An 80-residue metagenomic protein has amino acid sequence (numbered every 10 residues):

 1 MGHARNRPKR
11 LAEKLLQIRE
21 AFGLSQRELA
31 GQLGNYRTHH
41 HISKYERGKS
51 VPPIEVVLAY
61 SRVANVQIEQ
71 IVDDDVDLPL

Functional and structural regions predicted by a protein language model:
G2-R5, E20, R62, Q70-L80: Short, charged recognition helix plus adjacent turn of helix-turn-helix-like nucleic-acid-binding domains
K9, R19-A21, V51: Short amphipathic helical patch at the helix-1/turn junction of helix-turn-helix
E13-L33: Short basic helix-loop element that most often maps to the first helix and adjoining turn of HTH DNA-binding modules
L15, Q26, H39, I54-V57: Helix-turn-helix DNA-binding elements, focusing on the entry/boundary residues of the two helices that contact DNA
A30, H41-S43, L58, V72: Key DNA-contacting residues within the recognition helix of helix-turn-helix
L33-V51: Recognition helix of helix-turn-helix/homeodomain-like DNA-binding domains that insert into the DNA major groove
I54-Q70: DNA major-groove recognition helix of helix-turn-helix/homeodomain DNA-binding modules
